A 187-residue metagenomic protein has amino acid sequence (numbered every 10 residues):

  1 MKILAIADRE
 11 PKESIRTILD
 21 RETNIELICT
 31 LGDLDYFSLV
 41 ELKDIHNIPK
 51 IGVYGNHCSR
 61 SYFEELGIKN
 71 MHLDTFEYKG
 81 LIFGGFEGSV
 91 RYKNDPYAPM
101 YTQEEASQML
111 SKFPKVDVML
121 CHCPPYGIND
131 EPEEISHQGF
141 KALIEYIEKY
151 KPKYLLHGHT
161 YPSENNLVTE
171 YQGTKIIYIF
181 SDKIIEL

Functional and structural regions predicted by a protein language model:
M1-I45, S111-K115: N-terminal active-site segment of His-dependent metallophosphoesterases
A5-D8, L27-D33, K50-H57, M71 (+4 more regions): Active-site neighborhood of phospho(di)ester-bond hydrolases with catalytic His/Asp-centered motifs
R9-E13, I51-Q138, A142: Conserved catalytic scaffold of divalent metal-dependent phosphoesterases
E10-I15, L34-V40, N56-Y62, R91-N94 (+3 more regions): Active-site environment of divalent metal-dependent phosphoester hydrolases
I18-R21, L42-I45, E65-I68, A98-P99 (+2 more regions): Short, glycine/charged-enriched secondary-structure capping and boundary segments
E26-I28, I45-G52, E64-D74, I82 (+1 more regions): Active-site regions of enzymes building and remodeling cell-envelope glycoconjugates
E41-N47, A142-K149: Catalytic-core regions built around general acid/base machinery
E77-K79, E145-Y150, Y161-L187: Binuclear metal-dependent phosphoesterase catalytic core
